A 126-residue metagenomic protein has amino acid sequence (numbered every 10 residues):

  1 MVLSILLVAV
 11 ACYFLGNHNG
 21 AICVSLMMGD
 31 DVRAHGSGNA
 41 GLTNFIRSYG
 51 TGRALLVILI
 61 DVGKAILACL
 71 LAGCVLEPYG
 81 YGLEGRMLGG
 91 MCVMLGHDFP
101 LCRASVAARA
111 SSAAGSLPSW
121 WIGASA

Functional and structural regions predicted by a protein language model:
M1-V8, C69-L88, I122-A126: Helix-coil boundary and interhelical linker segments in multi-pass alpha-helical membrane proteins
V8, C12-N17, A21, S25 (+4 more regions): Alpha-helical transmembrane segments in multi-pass membrane proteins
G16-D31, D98-A108: Membrane-water interface of transmembrane alpha-helices
I22-A54, S111-A113: Cytosolic, membrane-interface loops and tails of multi-pass inner-membrane proteins
I46-T51, A72-L76, C92, G96 (+1 more regions): Interfacial segments of multi-pass membrane proteins
G50, A54-V57, Y79-L95: Helix-loop-helix "hairpin" substructures at the membrane interface of multi-pass membrane proteins
I58, I66, L101, P118-A126: Membrane-embedded catalytic cores of phosphoryl/pyrophosphoryl-handling enzymes
A65, L83-R86, G96-V106: Ordered, amphipathic secondary-structure segments that act as subunit-interaction surfaces in large macromolecular
